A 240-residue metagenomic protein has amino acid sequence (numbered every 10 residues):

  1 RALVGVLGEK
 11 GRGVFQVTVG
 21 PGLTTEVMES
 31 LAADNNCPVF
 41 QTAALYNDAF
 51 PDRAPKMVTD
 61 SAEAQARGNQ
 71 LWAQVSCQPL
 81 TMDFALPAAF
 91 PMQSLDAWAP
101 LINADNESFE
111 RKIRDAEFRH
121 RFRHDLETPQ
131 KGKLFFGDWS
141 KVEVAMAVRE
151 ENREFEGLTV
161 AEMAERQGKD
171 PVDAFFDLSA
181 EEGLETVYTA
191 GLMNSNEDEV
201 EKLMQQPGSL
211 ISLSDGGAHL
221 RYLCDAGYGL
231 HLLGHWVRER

Functional and structural regions predicted by a protein language model:
R1-G5, R12-G22: Divalent metal-binding pocket/active-site signature
L7-G8, L23, E29-S214, H219 (+1 more regions): Polyanionic/metal-chelating signatures
Q16, I211-S212, H235: Structural recognition of the beta-strand scaffold that forms the well-ordered cores of secreted hydrolase catalytic
G216, L223-C224, G229, G234-R240: Generic long, charged, amphipathic alpha-helical segments
